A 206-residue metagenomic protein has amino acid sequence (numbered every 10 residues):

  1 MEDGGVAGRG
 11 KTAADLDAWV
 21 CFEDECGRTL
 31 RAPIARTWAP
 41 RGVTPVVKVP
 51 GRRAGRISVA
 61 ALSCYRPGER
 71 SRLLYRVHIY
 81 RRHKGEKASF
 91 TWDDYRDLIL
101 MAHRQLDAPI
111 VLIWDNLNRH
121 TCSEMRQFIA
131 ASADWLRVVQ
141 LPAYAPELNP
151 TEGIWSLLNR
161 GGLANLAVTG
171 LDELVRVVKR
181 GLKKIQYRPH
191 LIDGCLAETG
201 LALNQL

Functional and structural regions predicted by a protein language model:
M1-L206: Short functional hotspots at interaction and active-site rims
